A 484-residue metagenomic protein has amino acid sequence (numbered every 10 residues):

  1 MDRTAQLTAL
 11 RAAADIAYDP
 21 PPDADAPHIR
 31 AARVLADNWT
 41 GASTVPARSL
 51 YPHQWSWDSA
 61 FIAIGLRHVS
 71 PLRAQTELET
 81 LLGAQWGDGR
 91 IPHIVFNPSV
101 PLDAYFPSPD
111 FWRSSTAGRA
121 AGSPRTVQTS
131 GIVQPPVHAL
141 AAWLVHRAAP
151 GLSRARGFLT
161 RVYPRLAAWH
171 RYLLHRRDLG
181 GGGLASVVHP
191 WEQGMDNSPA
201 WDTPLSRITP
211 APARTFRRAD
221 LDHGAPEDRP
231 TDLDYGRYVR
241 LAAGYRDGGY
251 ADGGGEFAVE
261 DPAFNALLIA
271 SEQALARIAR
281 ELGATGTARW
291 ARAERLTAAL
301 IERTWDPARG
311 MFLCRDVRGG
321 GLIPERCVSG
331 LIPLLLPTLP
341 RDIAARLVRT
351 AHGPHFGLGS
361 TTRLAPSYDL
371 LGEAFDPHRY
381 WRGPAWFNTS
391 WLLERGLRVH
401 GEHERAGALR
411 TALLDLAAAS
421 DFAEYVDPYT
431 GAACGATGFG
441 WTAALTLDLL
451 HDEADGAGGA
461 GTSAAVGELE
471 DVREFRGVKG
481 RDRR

Functional and structural regions predicted by a protein language model:
D2-Q54, L81-R125, G183-V259, A298-P384 (+2 more regions): Extended glycan-interaction surfaces of carbohydrate-active proteins
Y18-A24, L66-L78, V145-A167, R277-E294 (+3 more regions): Structural helix-adjacent loops and short alpha-helical linkers that scaffold large soluble proteins
S59, P135, A139-A142, N265 (+2 more regions): TPR repeat positional signature
S59-G89, N97-P98, S329-P340, S390-H403 (+1 more regions): Alpha-helical support elements that line or immediately flank enzyme active sites and cofactor-binding pockets
R119-V133, V137-G151, L392-G396: Hydrophobic/aromatic-rich effector regions of fungal transcription factors
Q134-P199: Internal, well-ordered domain-core segments that constitute the primary functional module of diverse proteins
G255-L282, G286-R289, R379, P384-H400 (+1 more regions): Long, repeat-rich segments with strong aromatic
L393, G456-R483: Intrinsically disordered, low-complexity terminal tails and inter-domain linkers enriched for S/T/G/P/D/E
